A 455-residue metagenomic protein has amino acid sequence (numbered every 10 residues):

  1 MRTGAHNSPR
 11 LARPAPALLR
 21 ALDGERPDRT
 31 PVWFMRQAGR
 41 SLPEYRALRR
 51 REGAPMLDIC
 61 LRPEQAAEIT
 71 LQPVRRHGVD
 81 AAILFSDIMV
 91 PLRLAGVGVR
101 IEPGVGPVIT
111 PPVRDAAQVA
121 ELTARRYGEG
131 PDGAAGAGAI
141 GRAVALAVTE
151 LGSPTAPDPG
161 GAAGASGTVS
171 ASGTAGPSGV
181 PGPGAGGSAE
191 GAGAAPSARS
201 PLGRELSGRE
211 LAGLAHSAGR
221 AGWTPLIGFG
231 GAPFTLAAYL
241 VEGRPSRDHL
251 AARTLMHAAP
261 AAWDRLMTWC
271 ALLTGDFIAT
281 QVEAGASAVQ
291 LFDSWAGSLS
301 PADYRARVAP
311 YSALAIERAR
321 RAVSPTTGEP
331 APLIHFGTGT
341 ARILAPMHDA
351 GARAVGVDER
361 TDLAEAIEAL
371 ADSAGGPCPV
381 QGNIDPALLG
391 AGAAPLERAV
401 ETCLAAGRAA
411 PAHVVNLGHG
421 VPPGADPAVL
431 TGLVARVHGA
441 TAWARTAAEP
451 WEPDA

Functional and structural regions predicted by a protein language model:
M1-V99, A212-L214, E397, P427-A455: N-terminal basic, low-complexity leaders that serve as flexible interaction/assembly modules and, when applicable, as
P31, V74, A147, T274 (+5 more regions): Conserved, mostly hydrophobic/aromatic
R51-Q65, A252-L273, A387-A394: Active-site mouth loops of central-metabolism enzymes
F85-R100, T123, Y127, A286-Y304 (+1 more regions): Glycine-rich, proline-tolerant flexible connector loops at the mouths of alpha/beta enzymes
R100-A156, A198-R199, G203, G208-F277: Active-site-proximal, glycine-rich beta->alpha crossover segments in alpha/beta enzymes that shape flexible
P131, A147-W223, R321-E329, D372-G375: Intrinsically disordered, low-complexity terminal tails and inter-domain linkers enriched for S/T/G/P/D/E
R247, A251, A261, A271-V289 (+3 more regions): Alpha/beta enzyme core
R321-A455: Catalytic-face loop-and-helix region of soluble metabolic enzyme cores
